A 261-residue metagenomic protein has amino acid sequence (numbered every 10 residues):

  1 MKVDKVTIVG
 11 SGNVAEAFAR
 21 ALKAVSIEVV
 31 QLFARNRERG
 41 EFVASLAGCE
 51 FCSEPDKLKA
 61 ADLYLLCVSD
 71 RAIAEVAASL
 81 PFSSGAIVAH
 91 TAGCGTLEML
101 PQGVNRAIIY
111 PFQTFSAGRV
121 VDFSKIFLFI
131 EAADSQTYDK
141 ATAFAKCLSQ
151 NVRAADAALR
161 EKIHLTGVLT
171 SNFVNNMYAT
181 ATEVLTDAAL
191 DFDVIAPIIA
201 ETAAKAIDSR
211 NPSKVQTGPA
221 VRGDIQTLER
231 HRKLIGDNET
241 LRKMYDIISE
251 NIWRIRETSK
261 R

Functional and structural regions predicted by a protein language model:
M1-S53: NAD(P)+-binding Rossmann beta1-loop-alpha1 motif at the extreme N-terminus of oxidoreductases
K5, I27-Q31, A61-Y64, S84-V88 (+1 more regions): Short active-site oxyanion
I27-E28, V104, Q150, L190: Short phosphate-binding/catalytic loops that engage adenosine nucleotides
R37, E41-V120: Rossmann-like NAD(P)(H) cofactor-binding subdomain of soluble oxidoreductases
R39, V43-L46, V120-K162, V168-I207: Internal alpha-helical scaffold of NAD(P)-dependent oxidoreductase catalytic cores
F112-F115, D134, V184, V221: Predominantly flavin-linked oxidoreductase catalytic cores and closely associated redox partners
T202-R261: Interdomain hinge/lid region at the active-site interface of Rossmann-like NAD(P)-dependent oxidoreductases
